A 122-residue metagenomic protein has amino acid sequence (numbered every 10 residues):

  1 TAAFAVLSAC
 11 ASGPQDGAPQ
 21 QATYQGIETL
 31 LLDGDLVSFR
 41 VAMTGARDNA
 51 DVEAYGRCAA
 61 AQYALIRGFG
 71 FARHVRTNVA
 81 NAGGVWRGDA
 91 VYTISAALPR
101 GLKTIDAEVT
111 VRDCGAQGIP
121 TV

Functional and structural regions predicted by a protein language model:
T1-A2: Sec-dependent N-terminal signal peptides
V6-A9: C-terminal motif of bacterial Sec signal peptides marking the signal peptidase cleavage site
A11-V122: Secreted/extracellular ectodomain signature
